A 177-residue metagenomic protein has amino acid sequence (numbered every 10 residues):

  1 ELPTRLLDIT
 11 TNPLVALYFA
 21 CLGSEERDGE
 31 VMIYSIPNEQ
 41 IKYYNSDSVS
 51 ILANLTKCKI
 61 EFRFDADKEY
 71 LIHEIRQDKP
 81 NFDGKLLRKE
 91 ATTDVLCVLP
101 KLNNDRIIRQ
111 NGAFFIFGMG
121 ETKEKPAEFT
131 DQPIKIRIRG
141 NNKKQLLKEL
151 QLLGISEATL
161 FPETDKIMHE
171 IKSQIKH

Functional and structural regions predicted by a protein language model:
E1-H177: Catalytic-core elements of nucleic-acid end-processing and repair enzymes
